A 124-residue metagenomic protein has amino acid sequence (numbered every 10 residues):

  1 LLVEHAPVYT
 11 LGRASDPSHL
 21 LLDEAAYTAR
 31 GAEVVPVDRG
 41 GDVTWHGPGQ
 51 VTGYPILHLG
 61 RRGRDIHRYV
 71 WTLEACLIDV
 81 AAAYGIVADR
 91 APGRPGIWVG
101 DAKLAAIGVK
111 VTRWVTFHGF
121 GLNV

Functional and structural regions predicted by a protein language model:
L1-V99, L104: N-terminal lobe of the biotin/lipoate ligase/transferase fold
P17-D23, L104-V124: Short, conserved beta-strand/beta-arch hydrophobic-aromatic motifs that form part of recognition grooves or interface
